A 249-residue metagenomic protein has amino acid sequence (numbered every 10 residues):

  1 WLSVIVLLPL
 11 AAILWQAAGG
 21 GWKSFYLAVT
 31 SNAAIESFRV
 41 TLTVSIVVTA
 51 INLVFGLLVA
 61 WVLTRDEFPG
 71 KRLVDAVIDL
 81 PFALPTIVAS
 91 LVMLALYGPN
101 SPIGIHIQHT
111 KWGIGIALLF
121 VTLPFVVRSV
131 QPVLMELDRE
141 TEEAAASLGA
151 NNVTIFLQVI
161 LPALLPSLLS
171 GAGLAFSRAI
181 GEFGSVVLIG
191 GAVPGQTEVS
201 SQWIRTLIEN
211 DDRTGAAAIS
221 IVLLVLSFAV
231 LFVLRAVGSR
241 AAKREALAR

Functional and structural regions predicted by a protein language model:
W1-K23, A28-M135, V159-G184, R205-I208 (+2 more regions): Membrane-water interface segments at the C-terminal ends of transmembrane alpha-helices in multi-pass inner-membrane
R139, F156: Active-site/ligand-binding-proximal alpha/beta "capping" segment
T141, R240-R249: Short, Lys/Arg-enriched, Gly/Pro-containing loop segments at transmembrane-helix junctions of multi-pass membrane
A145: The alpha-helix within a helix-turn-helix
L148-G149, P162: Glycine/proline-centered hinge or cleavage motifs at structural transition points of membrane proteins
S185-D211, R249: Glycine-rich helix-loop "coupling/hinge" segments at transmembrane-helix boundaries in multipass transporters
